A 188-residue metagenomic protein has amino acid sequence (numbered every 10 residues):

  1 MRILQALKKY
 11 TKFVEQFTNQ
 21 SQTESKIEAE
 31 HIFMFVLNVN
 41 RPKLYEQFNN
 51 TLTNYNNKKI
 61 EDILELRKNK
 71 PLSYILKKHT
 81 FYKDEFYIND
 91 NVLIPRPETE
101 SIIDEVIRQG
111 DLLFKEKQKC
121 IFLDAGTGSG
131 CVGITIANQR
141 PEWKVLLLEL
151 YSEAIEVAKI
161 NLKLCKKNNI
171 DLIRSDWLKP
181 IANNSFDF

Functional and structural regions predicted by a protein language model:
M1-F17, R108-K119, A182-N183: Short, Lys/Arg-enriched, disordered terminal segments
M1-H79: N-terminal auxiliary segments of SAM/dcSAM-dependent transferases
I27, N168, N184: Structured loop/turn residues at beta-strand edges in well-structured enzyme cores
F35, V39, Q109, Q139 (+1 more regions): Active-site catalytic microenvironments for nucleophilic, acid-base chemistry
K59-R140, V145-I160, R174, K179: SAM-dependent Rossmann-like transferase core, predominantly class I methyltransferases with a strong bias toward
A158-I170: Short, conserved SAM-binding/catalytic segment of Class I S-adenosyl-L-methionine-dependent methyltransferases
K179-F188: A short acidic, Gly/Pro-enriched loop at the edge of an enzyme's catalytic core that lines a small-molecule cofactor
